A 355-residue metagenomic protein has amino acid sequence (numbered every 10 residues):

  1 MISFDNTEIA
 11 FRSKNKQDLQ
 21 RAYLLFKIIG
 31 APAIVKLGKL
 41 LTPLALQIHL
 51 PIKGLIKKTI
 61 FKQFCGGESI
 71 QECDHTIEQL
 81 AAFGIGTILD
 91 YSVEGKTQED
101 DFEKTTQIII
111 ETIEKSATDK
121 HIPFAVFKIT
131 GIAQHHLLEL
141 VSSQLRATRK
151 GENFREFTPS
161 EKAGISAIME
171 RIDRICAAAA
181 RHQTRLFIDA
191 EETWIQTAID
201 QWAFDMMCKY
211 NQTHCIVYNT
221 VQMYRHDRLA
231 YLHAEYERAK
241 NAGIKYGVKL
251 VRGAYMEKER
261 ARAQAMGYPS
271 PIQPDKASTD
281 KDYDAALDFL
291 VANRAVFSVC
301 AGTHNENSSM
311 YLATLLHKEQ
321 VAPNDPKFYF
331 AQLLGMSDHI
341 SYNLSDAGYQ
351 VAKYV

Functional and structural regions predicted by a protein language model:
M1-V355: Positively charged, amphipathic and often flexible ligand-engagement surfaces
